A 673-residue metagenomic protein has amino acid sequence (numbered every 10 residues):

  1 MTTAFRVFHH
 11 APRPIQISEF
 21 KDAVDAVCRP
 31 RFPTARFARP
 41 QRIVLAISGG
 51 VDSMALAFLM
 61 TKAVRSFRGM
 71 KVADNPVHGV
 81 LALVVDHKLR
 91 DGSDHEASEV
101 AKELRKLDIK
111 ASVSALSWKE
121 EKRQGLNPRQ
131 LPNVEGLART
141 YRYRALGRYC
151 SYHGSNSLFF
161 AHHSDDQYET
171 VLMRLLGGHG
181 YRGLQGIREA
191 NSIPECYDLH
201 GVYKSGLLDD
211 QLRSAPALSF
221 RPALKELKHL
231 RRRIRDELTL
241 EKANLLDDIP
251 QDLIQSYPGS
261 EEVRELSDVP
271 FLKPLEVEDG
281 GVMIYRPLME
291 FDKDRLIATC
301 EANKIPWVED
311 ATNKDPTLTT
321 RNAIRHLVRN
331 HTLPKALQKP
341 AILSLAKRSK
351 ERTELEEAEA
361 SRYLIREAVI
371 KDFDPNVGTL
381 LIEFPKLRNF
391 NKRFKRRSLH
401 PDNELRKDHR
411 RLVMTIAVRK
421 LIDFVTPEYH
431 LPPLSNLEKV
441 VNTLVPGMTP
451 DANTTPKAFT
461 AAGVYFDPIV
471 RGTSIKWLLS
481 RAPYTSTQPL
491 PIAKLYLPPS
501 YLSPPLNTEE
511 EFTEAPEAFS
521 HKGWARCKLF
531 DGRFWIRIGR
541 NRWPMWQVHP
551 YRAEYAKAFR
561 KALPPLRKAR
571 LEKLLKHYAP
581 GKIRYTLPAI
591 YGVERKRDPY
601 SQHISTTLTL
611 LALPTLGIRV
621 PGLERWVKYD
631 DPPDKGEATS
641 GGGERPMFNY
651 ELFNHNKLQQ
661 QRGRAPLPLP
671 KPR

Functional and structural regions predicted by a protein language model:
M1, L146, V263-E265, C300 (+6 more regions): Generic low-polarity alpha-helical segments
T2-L327, H331: Core alpha/beta nucleotide-donor-binding catalytic domains of modification enzymes
A38-Q41, S48, V77, V277-E278 (+1 more regions): AMP-forming adenylation/ATP pyrophosphatase catalytic core
H153, G183-G186, V202, L343 (+3 more regions): Residue-level detector of alpha-helical recognition elements and their boundaries
E169, K293, R321, K339 (+3 more regions): Alpha-helix initiation and N-capping motif
P334-R352: An accessory alpha-helical subdomain
